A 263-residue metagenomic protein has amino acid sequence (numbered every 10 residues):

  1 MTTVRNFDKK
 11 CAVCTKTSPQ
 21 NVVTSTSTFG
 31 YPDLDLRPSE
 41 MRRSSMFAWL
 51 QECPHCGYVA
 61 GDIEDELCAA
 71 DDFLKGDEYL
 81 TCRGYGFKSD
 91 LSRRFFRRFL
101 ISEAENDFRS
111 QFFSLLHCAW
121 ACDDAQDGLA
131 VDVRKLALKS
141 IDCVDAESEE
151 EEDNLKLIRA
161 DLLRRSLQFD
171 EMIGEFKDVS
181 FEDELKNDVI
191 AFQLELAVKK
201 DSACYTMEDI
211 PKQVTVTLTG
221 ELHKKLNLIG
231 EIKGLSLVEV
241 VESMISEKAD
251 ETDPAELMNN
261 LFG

Functional and structural regions predicted by a protein language model:
M1-E78: N-terminal cysteine/histidine-rich coordination modules
V59-A69, F169-M172, V238, P254: Short, solvent-exposed secondary-structure capping/transition elements
D71-R83, F87-A125, E150-S166, A191 (+1 more regions): Amphipathic alpha-helical repeat scaffolds of TPR domains
A130-I210: C-terminal, charged low-complexity interaction regions
M207-L218, N227-G230: Short Lys/Arg-rich basic patches
I210-K212, G220-E221, N260-G263: A detector of short terminal or domain-flanking linear segments
T219-G220, S236: Short helix-coil-helix linker/hinge
I232-L257: Short, basic amphipathic alpha-helical segments that act as recognition/interaction helices in nucleic-acid-binding
